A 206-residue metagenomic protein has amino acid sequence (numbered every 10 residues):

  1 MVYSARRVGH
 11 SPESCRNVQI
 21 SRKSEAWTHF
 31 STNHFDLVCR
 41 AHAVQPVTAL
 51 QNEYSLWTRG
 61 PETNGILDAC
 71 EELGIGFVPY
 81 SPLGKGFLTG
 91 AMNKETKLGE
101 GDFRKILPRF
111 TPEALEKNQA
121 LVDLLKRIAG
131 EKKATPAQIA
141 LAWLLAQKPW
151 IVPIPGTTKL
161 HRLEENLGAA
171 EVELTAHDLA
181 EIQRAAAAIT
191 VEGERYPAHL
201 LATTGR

Functional and structural regions predicted by a protein language model:
M1, A5-R184, I189, H199-R206: Beta/alpha (TIM)-barrel catalytic core signal, keyed to glycine-rich beta->alpha loops juxtaposed to Asp/Glu that bind
E194-A198: Conserved PLP cofactor-binding pocket of PLP-dependent enzymes
